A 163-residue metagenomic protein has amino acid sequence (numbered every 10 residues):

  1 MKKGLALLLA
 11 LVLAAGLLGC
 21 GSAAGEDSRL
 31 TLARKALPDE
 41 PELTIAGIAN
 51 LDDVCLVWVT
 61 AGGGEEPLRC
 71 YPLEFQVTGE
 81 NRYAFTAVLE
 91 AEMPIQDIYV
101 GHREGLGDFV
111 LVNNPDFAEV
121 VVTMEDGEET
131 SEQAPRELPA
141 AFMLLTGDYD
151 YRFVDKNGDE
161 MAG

Functional and structural regions predicted by a protein language model:
M1-L9: Positively charged n-region of N-terminal signal peptides that target proteins for export
G16-G19: C-terminal motif of bacterial Sec signal peptides marking the signal peptidase cleavage site
S22-A46, N113-D116: Short, non-transmembrane alpha-helical segments in secretory-pathway proteins
P41-Q76: Exposed beta-strand-loop-beta-strand "reactive/processing" segments of non-cytosolic proteins
Q76-A87, V121-M124, M161: Surface-exposed loop/turn elements that mediate protein-protein interactions on large endomembrane-trafficking
N81-F109: Extracellular ectodomain segments of secreted/surface proteins
V110-D126: Beta-strand-rich binding/interaction modules
V121-G163: Ser/Thr-rich low-complexity repeats and stalk/linker segments
